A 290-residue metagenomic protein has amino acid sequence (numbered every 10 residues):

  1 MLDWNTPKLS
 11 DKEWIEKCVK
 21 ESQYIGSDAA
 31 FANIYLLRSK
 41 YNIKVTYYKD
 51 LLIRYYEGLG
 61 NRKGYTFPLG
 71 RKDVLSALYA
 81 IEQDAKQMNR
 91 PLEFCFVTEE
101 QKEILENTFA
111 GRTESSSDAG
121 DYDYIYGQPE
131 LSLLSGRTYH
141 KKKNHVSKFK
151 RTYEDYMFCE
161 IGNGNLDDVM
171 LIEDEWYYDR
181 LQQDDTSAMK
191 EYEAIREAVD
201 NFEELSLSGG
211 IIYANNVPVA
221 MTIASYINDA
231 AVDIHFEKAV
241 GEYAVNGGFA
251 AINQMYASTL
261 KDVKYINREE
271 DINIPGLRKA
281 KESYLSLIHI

Functional and structural regions predicted by a protein language model:
K12, C18-I43, Y156-V240: A conserved beta-strand-loop-helix scaffold within acyl/acetyltransferase catalytic domains
D28-E100, Y213-G241: Conserved donor-binding loop and adjoining core beta-sheet/short helix segment in diverse acyl/aminoacyl transferases
D73-I81, A244-A257: Conserved acetyl-CoA-binding loop-helix of GNAT-fold acetyltransferases
P91-T108, G120-D123: Short, glycine/charge-rich beta-strand/loop segments that flank catalytic centers and engage negatively charged groups
E93-F94, C159, Y265-R268: Short catalytic-loop micro-motif centered on adjacent basic/acidic residues
F96-K102, R268-R278, E282: Conserved beta-strand-loop-alpha-helix junction that forms the acyl-donor binding cleft
A110-T186: Acyltransferase donor/substrate-recognition loop-hinge adjacent to the catalytic core
I288-I290: Conserved small/polar residues in nucleotide/adenosyl-binding loops
